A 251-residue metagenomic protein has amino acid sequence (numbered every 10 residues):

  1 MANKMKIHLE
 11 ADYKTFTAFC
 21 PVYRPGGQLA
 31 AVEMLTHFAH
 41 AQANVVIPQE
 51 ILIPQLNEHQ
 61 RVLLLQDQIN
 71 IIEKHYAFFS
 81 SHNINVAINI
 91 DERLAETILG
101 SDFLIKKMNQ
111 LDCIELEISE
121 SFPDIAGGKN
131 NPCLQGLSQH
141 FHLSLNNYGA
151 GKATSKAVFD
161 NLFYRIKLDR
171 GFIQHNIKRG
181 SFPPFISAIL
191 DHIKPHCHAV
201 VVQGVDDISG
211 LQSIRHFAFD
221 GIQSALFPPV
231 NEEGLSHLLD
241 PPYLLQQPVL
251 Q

Functional and structural regions predicted by a protein language model:
A2-A18, R24-P25, T36-A43, E117-D124 (+2 more regions): EAL-family c-di-GMP phosphodiesterase catalytic domain
A2-N109: Bacterial c-di-GMP phosphodiesterase EAL domain
H40-Q66, E92-H142, G171-H192, I208 (+1 more regions): EAL-type cyclic di-GMP phosphodiesterase domain
S81-V86, Q110-I114, Q139-H142, Y164 (+2 more regions): Short, well-ordered coil/turn segments that N-cap beta-strands
L145: Pre-DFG segment of protein kinase catalytic domains
